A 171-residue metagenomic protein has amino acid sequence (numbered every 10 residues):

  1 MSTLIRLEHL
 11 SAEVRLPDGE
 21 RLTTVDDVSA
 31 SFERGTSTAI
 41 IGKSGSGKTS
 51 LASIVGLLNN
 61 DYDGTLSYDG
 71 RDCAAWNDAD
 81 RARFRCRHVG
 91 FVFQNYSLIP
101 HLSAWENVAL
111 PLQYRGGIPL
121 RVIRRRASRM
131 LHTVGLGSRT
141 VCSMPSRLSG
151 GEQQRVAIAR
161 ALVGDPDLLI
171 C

Functional and structural regions predicted by a protein language model:
G64-D72: Conserved ABC transporter NBD signature motif
D72, R121-R139: Conserved ABC ATPase "signature" region
C73-G90, L120-R121: ABC ATPase NBD coupling module
L102-P111: Short coil-to-helix segment of the ABC ATPase nucleotide-binding domain corresponding to the Q-loop/switch region
M144-L148, E152: Conserved ABC ATPase signature
D165: Conserved catalytic motifs of ABC-family nucleotide-binding domains
L169-C171: Catalytic Walker B motif of ABC-type/P-loop ATPase nucleotide-binding domains
